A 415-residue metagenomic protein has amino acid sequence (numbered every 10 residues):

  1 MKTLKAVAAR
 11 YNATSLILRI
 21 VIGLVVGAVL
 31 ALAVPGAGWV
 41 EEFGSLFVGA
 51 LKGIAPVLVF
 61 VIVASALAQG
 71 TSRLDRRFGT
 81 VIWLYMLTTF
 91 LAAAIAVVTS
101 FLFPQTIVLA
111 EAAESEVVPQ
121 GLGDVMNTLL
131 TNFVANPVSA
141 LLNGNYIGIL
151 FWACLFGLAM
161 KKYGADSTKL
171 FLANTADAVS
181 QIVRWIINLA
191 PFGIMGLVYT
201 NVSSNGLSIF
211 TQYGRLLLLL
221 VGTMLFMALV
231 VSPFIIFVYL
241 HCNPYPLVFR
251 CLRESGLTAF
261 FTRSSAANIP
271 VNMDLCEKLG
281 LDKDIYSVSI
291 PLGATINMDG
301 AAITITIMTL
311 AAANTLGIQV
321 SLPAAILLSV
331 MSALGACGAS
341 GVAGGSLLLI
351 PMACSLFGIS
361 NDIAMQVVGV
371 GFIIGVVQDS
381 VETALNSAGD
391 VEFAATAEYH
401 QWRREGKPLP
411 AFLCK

Functional and structural regions predicted by a protein language model:
V7-A33, V48-L51, R76-L247, K407-K415: Signature of multi-pass transmembrane helix bundles
W39-F43, D75, F171, L207-R215 (+3 more regions): Membrane-water interface of transmembrane alpha-helices in multipass transporters/channels
E41, S45-G49, S139, L170-W185 (+4 more regions): Short amphipathic alpha-helical coupling elements at transmembrane boundaries
A50, M86-F90, A94, V221-L225 (+4 more regions): Hydrophobic transmembrane alpha-helical segments of multi-pass transport and channel proteins
L67-R76, K162-D166, N205, H241-P244 (+4 more regions): Juxtamembrane helix-boundary/capping and inter-helix hinge elements in multi-pass membrane proteins
D75-V81, Q181-N188, K278-A294, L322-P323 (+2 more regions): Membrane-interface alpha-helices at helix entry/exit sites of multi-pass transporters
E254-A336, P408-C414: Helix-loop-helix junctions within the multi-pass membrane cores of secondary transporters/permeases
I307-K415: Transmembrane alpha-helical segments and their short flanking loops that form helix-hairpins/helix-helix interfaces
